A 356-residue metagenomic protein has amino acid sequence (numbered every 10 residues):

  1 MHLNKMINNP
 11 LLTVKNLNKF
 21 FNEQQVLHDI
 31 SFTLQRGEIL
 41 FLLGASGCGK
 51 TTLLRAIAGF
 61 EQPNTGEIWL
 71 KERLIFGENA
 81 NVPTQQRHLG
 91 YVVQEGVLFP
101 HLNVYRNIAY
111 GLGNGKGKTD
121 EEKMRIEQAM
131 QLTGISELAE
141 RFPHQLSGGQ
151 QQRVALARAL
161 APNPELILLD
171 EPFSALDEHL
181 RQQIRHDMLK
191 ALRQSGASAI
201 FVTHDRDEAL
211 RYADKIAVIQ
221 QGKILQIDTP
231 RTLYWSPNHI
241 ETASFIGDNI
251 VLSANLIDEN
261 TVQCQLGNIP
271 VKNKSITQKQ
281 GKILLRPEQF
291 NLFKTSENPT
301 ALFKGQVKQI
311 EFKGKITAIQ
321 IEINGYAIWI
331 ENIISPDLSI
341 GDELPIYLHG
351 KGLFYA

Functional and structural regions predicted by a protein language model:
L43-A45: The feature captures the beta-strand-to-loop junction immediately N-terminal to the Walker
T51-L54, V154: ABC ATPase nucleotide-binding domain helices that frame the ATP-binding cleft
A58: Helix-to-loop junction immediately C-terminal to a conserved catalytic motif
G66-G77: Conserved ABC transporter NBD signature motif
H88-G90, Q94, L98-E241: ABC ATPase nucleotide-binding domains
N249, N260-A356: Non-catalytic connector elements of ABC transporters
